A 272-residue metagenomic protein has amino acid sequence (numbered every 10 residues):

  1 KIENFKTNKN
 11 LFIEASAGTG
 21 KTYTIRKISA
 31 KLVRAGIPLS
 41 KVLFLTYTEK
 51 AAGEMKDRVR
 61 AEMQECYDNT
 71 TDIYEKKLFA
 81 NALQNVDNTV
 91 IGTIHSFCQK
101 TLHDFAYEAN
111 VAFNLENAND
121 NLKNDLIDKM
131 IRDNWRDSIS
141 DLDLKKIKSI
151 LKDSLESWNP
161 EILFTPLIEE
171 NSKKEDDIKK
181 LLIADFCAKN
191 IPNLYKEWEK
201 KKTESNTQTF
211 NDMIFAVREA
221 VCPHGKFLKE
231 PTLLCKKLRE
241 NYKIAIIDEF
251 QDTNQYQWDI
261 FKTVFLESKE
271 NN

Functional and structural regions predicted by a protein language model:
K1, Y74-N81, F97, L122 (+9 more regions): Exposed alpha-helical structural elements
K1-E108, K200-K201, S205-N211, L228-K236: P-loop NTPase Walker
K6-E14, A51, V90, E116-N124 (+1 more regions): Conserved helicase NTPase motor core
R26-V33, L43, K56-R60, H95-L102 (+7 more regions): Short, well-ordered alpha-helical packing segments
G36, V59-Y67, F105, A109 (+6 more regions): A generic secondary-structure signal for well-formed alpha-helical elements
Y67, T71, N110, W135-I139 (+9 more regions): Residue-level signal for secondary-structure boundary elements
L83-V90, A106-L182, Q251, K269: ATP-hydrolysis module of ASCE/P-loop NTPase motor domains, specifically the Walker B Asp-Glu catalytic pair
V86-Q99, S149-F164, K189-P192, N211-M213 (+1 more regions): Core structural elements
